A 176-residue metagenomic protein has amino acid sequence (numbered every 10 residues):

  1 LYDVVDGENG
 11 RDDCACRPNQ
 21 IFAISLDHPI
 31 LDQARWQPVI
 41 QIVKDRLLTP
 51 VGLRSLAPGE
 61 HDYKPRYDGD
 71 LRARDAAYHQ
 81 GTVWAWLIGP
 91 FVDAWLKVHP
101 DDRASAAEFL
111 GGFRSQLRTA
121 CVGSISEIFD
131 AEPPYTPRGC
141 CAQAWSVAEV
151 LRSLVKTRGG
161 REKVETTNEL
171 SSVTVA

Functional and structural regions predicted by a protein language model:
L1-R66, S115-V147, V173: Catalytic cores of carbohydrate-active enzymes
R17, W84-L87, S105-F109, A144-W145: A structural signal for short secondary-structure junctions
D27-Q41, W95-L110, V155-N168: Structural helix-adjacent loops and short alpha-helical linkers that scaffold large soluble proteins
D68-D102, L151-V155: C-terminal substrate/ligand-recognition segments
H79-V83, D101, S105, L117 (+1 more regions): Short amphipathic alpha-helical interaction segments
P90, D102, A106-Q116, A148-E149: Extracellular low-complexity, Gly/Ser/Thr-rich intrinsically disordered linkers and protease-sensitive activation/hinge
V98-P100, F109, A131-P134, C140-C141 (+3 more regions): Ser/Thr/Asn(+Pro)-rich, low-complexity disordered segments
E169-A176: Acidic, low-complexity intrinsically disordered tails
